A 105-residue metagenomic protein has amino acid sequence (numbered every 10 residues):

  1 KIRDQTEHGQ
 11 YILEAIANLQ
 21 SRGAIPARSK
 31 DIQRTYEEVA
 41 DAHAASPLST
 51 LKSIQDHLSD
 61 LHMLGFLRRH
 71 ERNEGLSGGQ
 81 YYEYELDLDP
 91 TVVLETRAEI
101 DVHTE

Functional and structural regions predicted by a protein language model:
K1-D31: Winged-helix-like regulatory helical subdomains adjacent to P-loop NTPase cores
A24-E105: Terminal-proximal interaction/regulatory segments of ATP-powered molecular machines
